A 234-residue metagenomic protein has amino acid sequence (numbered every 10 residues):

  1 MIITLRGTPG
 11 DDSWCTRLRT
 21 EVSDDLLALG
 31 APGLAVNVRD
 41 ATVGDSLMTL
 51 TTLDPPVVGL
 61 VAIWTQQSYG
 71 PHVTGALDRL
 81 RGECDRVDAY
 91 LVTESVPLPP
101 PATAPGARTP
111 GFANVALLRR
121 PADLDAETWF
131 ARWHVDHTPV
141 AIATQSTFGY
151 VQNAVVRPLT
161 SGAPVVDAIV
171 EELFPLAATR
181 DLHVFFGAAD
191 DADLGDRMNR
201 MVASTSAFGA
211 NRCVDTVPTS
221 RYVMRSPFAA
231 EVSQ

Functional and structural regions predicted by a protein language model:
M1-Q234: Macromolecular interaction modules
